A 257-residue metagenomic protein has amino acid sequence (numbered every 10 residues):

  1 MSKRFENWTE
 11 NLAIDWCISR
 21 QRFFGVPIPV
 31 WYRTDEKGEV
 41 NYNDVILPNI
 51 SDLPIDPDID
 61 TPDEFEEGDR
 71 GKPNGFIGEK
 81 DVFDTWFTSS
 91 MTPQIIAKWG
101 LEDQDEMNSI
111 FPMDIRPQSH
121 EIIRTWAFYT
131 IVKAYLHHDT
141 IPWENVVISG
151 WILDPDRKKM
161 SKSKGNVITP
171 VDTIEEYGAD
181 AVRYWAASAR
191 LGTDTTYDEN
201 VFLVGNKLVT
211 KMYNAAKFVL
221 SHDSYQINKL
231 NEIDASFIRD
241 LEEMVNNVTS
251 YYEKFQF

Functional and structural regions predicted by a protein language model:
M1-N228, F237-F257: Structured secondary-structure scaffolds
N231: Active-site-proximal, well-structured secondary-structure segments within enzyme catalytic domains
